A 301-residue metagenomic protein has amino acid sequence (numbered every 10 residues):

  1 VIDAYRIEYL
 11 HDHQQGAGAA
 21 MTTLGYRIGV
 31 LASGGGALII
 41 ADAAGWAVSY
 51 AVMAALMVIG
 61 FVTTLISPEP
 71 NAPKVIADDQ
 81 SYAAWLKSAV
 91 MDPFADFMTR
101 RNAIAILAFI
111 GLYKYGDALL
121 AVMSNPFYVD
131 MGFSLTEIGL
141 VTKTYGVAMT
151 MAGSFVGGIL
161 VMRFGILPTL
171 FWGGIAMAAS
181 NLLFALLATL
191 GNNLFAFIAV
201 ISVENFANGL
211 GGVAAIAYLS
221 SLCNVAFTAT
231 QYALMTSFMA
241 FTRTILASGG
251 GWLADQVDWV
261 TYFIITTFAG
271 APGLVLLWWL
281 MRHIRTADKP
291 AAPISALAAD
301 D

Functional and structural regions predicted by a protein language model:
V1-L10, L210-N224: Intracellular juxtamembrane helix-capping segments at the cytosolic ends of symmetry-related transmembrane helices
I7, D12-M21, L135-T136, V225-M235: Loop-to-transmembrane helix entry/capping segments in MFS-fold secondary transporters and related SLC/MFSD carriers
G16-A37, A41, T236-A247: Glycine-rich segments within core transmembrane alpha-helices of 12-TM secondary carriers
A41, A152-T169, A254-D255: Helix-to-loop junctions at the C-terminal end of transmembrane segments in multipass secondary transporters
V48-L65, F263-W279: Symmetry-related core transmembrane helices of the 12-TM Major Facilitator Superfamily/SLC fold
A72-I106, D301: Juxtamembrane intracellular "pre-TM" segments in multi-pass secondary transporters
V122-G139: Short amphipathic helix-loop junctions that connect adjacent transmembrane helices in Major Facilitator Superfamily/SLC
I175-N192: C-terminal ends and interior cores of transmembrane alpha-helices in multi-pass membrane transporters/permeases
